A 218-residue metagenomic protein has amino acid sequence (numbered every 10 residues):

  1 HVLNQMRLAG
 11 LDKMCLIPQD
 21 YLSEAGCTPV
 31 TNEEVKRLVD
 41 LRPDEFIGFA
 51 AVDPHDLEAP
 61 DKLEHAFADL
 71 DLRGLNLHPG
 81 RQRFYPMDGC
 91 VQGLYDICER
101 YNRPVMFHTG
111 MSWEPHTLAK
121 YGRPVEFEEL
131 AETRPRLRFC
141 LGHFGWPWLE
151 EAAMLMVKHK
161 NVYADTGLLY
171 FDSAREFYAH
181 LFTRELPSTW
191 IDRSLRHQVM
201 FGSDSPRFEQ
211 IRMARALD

Functional and structural regions predicted by a protein language model:
H1, S112, S173-R175: Acidic/histidine-rich helix-loop elements that form or flank divalent-metal/phosphate-binding sites at the catalytic
V2-G10: A short, N-terminal amphipathic alpha-helix
R7-L8, K62-F67, R100-Y101, L130-T133 (+1 more regions): A generic "structured core" feature
D12-L16, D20-Y121: Active-site gating/metal-coordination segments in enzymes
G26-P29, E33, E58-F67, P86-V91 (+4 more regions): Distinct, well-ordered alpha-helical segments
I47-A51, L77, F139-H143, F201-G202: Short catalytic-loop micro-motif centered on adjacent basic/acidic residues
D69-G74, G93, I97-P104, T133-L137 (+2 more regions): Glycine-enriched alpha-helix->loop->beta-strand junction motifs that scaffold or abut catalytic
R138-C140, W146-D218: H/E-rich (His + Asp/Glu) clusters that bind or coordinate divalent metals
